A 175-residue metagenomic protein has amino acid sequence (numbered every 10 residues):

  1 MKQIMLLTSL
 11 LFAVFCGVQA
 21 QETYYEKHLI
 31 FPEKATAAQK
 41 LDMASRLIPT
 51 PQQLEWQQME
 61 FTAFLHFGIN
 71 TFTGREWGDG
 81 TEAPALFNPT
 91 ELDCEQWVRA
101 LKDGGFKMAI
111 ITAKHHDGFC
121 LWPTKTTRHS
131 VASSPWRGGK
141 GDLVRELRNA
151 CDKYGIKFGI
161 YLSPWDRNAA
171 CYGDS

Functional and structural regions predicted by a protein language model:
M1-E22: Bacterial Sec-dependent N-terminal signal peptides
Q21-S175: Mature catalytic domains of secreted/periplasmic carbohydrate-active enzymes
